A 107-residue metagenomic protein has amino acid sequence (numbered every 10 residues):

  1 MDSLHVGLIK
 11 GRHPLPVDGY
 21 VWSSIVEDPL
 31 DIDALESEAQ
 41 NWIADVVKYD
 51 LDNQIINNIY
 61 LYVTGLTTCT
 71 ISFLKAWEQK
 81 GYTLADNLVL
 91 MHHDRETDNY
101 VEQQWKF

Functional and structural regions predicted by a protein language model:
M1-Y60, S72-F107: Long, low-complexity, Lys/Arg-enriched
V63-I71: Acidic, metal-coordinating catalytic cores used for nucleic-acid/nucleotide bond scission and strand-transfer chemistry
